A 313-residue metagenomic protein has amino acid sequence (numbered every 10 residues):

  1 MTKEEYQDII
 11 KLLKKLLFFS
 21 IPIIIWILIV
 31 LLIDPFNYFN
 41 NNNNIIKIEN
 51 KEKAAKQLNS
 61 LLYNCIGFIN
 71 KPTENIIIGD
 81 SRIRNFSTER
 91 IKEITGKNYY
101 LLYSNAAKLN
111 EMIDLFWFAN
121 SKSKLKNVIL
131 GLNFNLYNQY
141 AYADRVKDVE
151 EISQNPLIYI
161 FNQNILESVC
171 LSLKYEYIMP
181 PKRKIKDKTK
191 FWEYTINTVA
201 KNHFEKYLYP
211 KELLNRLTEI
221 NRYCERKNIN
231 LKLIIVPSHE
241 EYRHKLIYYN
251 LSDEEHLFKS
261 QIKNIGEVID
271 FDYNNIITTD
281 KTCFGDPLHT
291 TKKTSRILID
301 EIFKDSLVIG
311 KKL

Functional and structural regions predicted by a protein language model:
M1-L13: N-terminal Lys/Arg-rich, disordered targeting/topogenic segments
K14-D34: Hydrophobic membrane-insertion alpha-helices, especially the h-region of bacterial N-terminal signal peptides
D34-Q57: Alpha-helical transmembrane signal-anchor/signal-peptide segments
N50-I77: Short extracytoplasmic
K71-I158: Membrane-embedded segments
N127-F134, A141-K227, L307: Secreted/periplasmic serine-hydrolase-like ester/acetyl group-modifying domain
R222-Y248: Active-site segments of SGNH/GDSL-like serine hydrolases that catalyze O-acetyl group transfer/hydrolysis on lipids
D253-L313: C-terminal regions of proteins
